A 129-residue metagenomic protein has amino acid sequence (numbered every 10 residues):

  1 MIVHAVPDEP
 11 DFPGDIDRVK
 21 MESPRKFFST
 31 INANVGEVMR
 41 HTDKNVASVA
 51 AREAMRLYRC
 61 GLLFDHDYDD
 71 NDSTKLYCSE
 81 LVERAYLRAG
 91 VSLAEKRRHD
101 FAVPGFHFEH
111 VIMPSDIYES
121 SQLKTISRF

Functional and structural regions predicted by a protein language model:
M1-R40, L63-L76: Glycine-rich catalytic cores of cysteine/serine-nucleophile enzymes that process amide/ester linkages in cell-envelope
V6, T42-N45, A54-L62, A85-L93 (+1 more regions): Sec/Tat-exported extracytoplasmic proteins
E9-F12, N45-S48, D100, K124: A broad, structure-centric signal for solvent-exposed, well-ordered loop/edge residues that line or flank functional
E22-K26, A51-R56: Short hydrophobic/aromatic-rich motifs at helix boundaries and adjacent loops
P24-K26, R59-L62, L87, R98-D100: Short, surface-exposed linear patches
V46, A50-A54, T74, C78-L81: Stable alpha-helical elements in mature extracytoplasmic
H66-F129: Activation targets extended, charge/polar-rich intrinsically disordered C-terminal tails
